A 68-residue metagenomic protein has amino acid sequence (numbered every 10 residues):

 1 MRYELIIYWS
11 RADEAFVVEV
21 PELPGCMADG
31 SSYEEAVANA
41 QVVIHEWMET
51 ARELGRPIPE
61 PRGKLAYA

Functional and structural regions predicted by a protein language model:
M1-I6, D13, A38-A68: Short, charged, surface-exposed hinge/linker loops at domain edges that act as mobile lids or interdomain connectors
Y8-L23: Short aromatic-glycine-(Arg/Gly/Cys) micro-motifs in beta-strand/loop hairpins
E22-G25, E60: Hydrophobic residues in alpha-helical membrane-spanning segments
P24-E35: A short, exposed loop/beta-hairpin motif centered on an aromatic-Gly-Thr core
